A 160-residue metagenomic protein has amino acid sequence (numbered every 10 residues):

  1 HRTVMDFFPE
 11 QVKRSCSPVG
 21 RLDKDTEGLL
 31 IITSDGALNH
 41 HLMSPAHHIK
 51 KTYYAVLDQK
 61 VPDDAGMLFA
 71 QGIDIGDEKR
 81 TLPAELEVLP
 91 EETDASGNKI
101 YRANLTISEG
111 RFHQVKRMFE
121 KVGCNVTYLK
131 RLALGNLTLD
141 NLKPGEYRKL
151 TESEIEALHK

Functional and structural regions predicted by a protein language model:
H1-K160: Basic, flexible Lys/Arg- and Gly-enriched helix-loop patches that mediate nucleic-acid binding at interfaces with rRNA
